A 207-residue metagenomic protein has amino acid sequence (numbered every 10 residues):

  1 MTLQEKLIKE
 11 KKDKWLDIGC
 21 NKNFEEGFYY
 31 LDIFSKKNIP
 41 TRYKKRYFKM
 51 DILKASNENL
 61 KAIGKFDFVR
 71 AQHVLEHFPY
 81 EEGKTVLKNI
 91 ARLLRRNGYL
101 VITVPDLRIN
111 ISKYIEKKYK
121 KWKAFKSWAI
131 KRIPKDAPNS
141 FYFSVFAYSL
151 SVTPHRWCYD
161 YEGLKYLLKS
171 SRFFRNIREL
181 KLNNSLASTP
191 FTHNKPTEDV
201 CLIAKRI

Functional and structural regions predicted by a protein language model:
M1-D13: Conserved alpha-helix/loop element of class I SAM-dependent methyltransferases that forms part of the SAM/SAH-binding
L3-E5, D17, T189-P190: Generic recognition of flexible, low-complexity loop/linker segments
L7, I63, D67, H193-N194: Residue-level marker of regulatory loop/turn positions in helix-turn-helix DNA-binding domains and in histidine
D13-I111, L202-R206: Conserved SAM-binding loop
E82-T85, N89-A91, Y99-I207: S-adenosyl-L-methionine-dependent methyltransferase catalytic module, highlighting the catalytic core
